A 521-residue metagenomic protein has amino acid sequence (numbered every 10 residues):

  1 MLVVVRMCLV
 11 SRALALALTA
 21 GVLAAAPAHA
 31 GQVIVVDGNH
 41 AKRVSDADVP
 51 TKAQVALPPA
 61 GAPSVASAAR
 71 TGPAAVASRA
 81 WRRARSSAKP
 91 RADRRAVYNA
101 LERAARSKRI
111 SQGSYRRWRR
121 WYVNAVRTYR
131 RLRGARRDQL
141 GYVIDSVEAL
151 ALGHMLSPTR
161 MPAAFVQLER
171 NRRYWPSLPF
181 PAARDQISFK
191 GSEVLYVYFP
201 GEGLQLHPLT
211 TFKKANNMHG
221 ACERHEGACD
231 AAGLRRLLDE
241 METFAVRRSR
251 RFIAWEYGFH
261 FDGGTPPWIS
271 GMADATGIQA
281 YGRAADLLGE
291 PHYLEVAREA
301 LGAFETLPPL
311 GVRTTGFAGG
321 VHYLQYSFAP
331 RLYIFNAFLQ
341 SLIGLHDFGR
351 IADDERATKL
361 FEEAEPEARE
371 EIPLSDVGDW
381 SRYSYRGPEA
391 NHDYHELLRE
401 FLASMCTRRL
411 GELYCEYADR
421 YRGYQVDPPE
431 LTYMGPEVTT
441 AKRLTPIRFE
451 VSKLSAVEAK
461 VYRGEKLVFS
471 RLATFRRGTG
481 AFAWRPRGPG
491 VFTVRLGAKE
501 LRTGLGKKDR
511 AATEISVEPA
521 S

Functional and structural regions predicted by a protein language model:
G31-L209, G220, R224-Y257, S375: Low-complexity, Ser/Thr/Pro/Gly-enriched N-terminal "stalk/linker" regions
G141-A151, P162-V166, Q205-C222, W268-A285 (+2 more regions): Well-ordered alpha-helical segments within folded domains of soluble proteins
E169-G201, A231-I253, P291-G316, E355-W380 (+1 more regions): Long, well-ordered core segments of solenoidal/helical folds
A183-G203, R251-I269, T314-N336, D376-F401: Carbohydrate-binding/catalytic loop surfaces
G201, G423-L444, A512-S521: Short, compositionally biased P/S/T/A/G/V-rich stretches that sit at domain boundaries
V451-A456: Short proline/glycine-enriched turn/loop motifs at strand-loop junctions of beta-rich domains
A459-R463: Conserved aromatic beta-strand anchor motif in extracellular beta-sandwich/beta-rich domains
V468-G490: Glycine-centered tight-turn motifs at strand-turn-strand junctions
